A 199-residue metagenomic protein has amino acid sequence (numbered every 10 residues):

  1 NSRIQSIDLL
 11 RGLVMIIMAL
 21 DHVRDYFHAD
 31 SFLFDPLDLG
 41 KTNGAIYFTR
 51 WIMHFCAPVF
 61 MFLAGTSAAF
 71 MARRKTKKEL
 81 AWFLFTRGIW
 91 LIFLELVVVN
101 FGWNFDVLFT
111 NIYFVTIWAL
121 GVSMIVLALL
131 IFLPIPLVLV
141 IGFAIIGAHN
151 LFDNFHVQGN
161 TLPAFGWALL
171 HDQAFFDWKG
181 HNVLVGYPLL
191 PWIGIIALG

Functional and structural regions predicted by a protein language model:
N1-G199: Alpha-helical transmembrane segments and their immediate juxtamembrane cytosolic regions
